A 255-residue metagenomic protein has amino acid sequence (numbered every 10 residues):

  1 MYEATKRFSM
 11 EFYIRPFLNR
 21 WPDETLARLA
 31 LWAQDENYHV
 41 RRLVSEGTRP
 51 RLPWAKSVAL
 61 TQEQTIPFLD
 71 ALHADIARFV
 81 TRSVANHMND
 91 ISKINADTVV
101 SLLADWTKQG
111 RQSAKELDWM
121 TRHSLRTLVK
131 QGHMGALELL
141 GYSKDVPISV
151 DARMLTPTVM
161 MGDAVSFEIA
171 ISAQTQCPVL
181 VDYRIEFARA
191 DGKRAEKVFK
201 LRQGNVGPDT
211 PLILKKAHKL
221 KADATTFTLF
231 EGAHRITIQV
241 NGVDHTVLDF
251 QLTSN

Functional and structural regions predicted by a protein language model:
M1-E231, R235-L252: Alpha-helical scaffold domains
